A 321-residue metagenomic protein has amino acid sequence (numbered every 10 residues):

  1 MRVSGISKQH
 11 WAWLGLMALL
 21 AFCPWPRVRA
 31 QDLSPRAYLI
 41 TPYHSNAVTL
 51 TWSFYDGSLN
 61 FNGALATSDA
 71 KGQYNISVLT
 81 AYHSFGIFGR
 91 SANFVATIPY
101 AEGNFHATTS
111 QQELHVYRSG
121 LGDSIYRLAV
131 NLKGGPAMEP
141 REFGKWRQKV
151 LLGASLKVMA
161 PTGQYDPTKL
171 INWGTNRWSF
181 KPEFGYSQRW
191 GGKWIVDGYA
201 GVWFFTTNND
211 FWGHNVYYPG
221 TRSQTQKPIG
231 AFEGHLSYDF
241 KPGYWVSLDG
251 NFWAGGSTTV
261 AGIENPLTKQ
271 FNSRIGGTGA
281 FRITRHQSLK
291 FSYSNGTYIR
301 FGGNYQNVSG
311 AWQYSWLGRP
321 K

Functional and structural regions predicted by a protein language model:
Y43, Y55, G86-G89, A101 (+5 more regions): Outer-membrane beta-barrel channels and translocator barrels
H44, K71-L79, S119-Y126, V150 (+4 more regions): Residues that define the transmembrane beta-barrel architecture of outer-membrane proteins
N46-V48, A92-A96, V150-L156, F180 (+5 more regions): Transmembrane beta-strands of outer-membrane beta-barrel proteins
L50-W52, V78-H83, Y126-L132, L156 (+6 more regions): Residues on the lipid-exposed face of transmembrane beta-strands in outer-membrane beta-barrel proteins
W52-S58, I98-N104, L132, V158-Q164 (+4 more regions): Transmembrane beta-strands of outer-membrane beta-barrel pores
Y55-I76, L114, P167-N172: Surface-exposed strand-loop-strand hairpins of Gram-negative outer-membrane beta-barrel proteins
E102-T225, L267: Outer-membrane pore/translocation modules
D210-K321: Outer membrane beta-barrel transmembrane domains
